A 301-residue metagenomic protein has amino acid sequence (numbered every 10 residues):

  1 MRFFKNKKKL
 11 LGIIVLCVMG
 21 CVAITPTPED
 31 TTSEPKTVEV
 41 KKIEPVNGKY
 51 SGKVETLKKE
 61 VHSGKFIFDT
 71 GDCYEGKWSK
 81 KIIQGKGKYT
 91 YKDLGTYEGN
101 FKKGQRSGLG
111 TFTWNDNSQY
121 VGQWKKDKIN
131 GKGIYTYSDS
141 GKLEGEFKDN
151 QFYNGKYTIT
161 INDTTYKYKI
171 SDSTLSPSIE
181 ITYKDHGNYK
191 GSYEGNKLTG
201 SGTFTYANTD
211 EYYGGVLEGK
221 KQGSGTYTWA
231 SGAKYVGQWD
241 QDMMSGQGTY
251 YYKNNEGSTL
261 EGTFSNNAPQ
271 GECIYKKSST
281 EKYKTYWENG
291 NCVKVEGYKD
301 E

Functional and structural regions predicted by a protein language model:
M1-V15: N-terminal Sec-pathway targeting helices
V18-E301: Glycine/tyrosine- and acidic-biased, solvent-exposed loop/turn segments at the edges of beta-strands
